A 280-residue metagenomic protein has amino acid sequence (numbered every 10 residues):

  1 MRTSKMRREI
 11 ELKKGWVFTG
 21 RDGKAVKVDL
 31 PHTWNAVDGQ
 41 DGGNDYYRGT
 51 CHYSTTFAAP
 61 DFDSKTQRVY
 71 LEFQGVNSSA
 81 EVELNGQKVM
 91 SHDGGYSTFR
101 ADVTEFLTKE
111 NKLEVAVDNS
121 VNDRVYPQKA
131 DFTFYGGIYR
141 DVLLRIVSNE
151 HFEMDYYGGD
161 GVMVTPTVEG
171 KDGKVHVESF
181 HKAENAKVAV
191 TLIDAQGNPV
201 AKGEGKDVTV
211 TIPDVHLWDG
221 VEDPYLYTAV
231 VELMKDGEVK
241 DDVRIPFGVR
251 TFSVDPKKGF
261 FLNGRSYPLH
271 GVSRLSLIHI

Functional and structural regions predicted by a protein language model:
M1-I278: Secreted/periplasmic carbohydrate-active enzymes, especially glycoside hydrolases
